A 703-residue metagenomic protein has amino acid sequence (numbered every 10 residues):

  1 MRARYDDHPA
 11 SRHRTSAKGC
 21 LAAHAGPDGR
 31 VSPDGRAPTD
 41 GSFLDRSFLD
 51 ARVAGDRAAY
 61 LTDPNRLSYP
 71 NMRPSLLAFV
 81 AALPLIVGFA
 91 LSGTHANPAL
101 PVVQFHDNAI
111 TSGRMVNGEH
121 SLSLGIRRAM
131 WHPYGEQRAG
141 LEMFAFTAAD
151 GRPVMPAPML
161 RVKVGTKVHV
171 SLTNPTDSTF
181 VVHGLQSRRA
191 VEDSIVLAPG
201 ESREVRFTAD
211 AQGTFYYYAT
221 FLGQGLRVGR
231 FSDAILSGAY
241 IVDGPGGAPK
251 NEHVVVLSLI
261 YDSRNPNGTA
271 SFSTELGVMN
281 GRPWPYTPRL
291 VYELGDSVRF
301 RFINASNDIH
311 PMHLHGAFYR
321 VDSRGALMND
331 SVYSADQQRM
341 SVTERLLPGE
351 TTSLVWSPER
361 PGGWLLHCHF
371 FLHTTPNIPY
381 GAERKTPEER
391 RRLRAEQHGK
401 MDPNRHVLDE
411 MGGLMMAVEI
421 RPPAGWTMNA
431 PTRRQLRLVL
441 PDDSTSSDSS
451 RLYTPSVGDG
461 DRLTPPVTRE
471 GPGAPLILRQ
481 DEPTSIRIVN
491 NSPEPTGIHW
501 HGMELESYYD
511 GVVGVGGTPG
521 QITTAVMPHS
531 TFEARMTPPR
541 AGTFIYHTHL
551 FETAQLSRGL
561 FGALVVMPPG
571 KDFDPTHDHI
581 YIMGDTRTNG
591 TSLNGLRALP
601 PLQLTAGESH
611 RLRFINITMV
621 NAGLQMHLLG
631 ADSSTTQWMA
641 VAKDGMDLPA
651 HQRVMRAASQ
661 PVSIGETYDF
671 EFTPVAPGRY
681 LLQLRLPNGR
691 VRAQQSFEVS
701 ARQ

Functional and structural regions predicted by a protein language model:
D6, R12, K18, A22 (+7 more regions): Asp/Glu-rich intrinsically disordered low-complexity tracts
Y69-V80: Bacterial N-terminal signal peptides that target proteins for export
A78-G88: Bacterial N-terminal signal peptides
G93-E204, I235, V242, K250-H253 (+8 more regions): N-terminal, post-signal-peptide metal-ligating segments of extracellular/periplasmic oxidoreductases, dominated by
P133, A190-V191, V196, F318-Y333 (+3 more regions): Short aromatic-acidic-glycine turn motif
P175-V182, Q186-P249, Q338-G425, P493-T496 (+3 more regions): Extracellular/periplasmic metallocenter environments
S258-R320, P348-R360, I582, T586-A631 (+2 more regions): Surface-exposed interaction/gating patches
